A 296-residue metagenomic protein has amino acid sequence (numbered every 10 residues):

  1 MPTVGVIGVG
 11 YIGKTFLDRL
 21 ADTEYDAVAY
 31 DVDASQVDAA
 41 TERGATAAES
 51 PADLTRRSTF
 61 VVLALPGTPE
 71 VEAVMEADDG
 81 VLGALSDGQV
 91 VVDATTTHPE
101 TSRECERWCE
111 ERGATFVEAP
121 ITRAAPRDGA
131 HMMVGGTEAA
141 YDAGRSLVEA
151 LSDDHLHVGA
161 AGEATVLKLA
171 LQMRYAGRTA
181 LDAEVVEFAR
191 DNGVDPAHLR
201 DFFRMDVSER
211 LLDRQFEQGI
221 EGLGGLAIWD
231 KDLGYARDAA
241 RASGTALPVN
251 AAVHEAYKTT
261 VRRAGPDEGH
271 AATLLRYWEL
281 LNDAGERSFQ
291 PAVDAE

Functional and structural regions predicted by a protein language model:
M1-L63: NAD(P)+-binding Rossmann beta1-loop-alpha1 motif at the extreme N-terminus of oxidoreductases
A27, A47, T115-V117, H155 (+2 more regions): Hydrophobic beta-strand scaffold residues
P51-T115: Rossmann-fold NAD(P) dinucleotide-binding segment
T96-M173: Rossmann-fold dinucleotide-binding core
A164-Y277: Helical "substrate-binding/catalytic lid" subdomain of Rossmann-like NAD(P)-dependent dehydrogenases/reductases
